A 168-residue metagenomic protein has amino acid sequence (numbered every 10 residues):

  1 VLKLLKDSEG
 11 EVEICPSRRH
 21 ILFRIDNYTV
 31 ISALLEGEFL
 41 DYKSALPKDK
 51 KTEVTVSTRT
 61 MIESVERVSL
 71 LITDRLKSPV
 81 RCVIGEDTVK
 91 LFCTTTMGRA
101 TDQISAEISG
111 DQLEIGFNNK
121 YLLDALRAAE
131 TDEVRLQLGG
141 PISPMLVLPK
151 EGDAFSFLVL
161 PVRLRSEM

Functional and structural regions predicted by a protein language model:
V1-L35, K50-M168: DNA polymerase processivity clamps
D41-Y42: Specificity-determining recognition surfaces
A45-D49: Short hinge/gating elements
